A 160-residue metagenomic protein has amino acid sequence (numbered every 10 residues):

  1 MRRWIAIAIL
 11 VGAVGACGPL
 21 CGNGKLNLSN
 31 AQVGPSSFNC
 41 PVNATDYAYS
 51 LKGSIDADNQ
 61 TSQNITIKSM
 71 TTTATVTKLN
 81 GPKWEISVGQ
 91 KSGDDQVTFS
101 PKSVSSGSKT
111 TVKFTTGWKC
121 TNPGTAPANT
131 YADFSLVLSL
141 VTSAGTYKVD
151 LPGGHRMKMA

Functional and structural regions predicted by a protein language model:
M1-C17: Sec-dependent bacterial lipoprotein signal peptides
G18-G22: Bacterial signal peptide processing site
N23-Y47: Post-signal peptide N-terminal segment of mature Sec-exported envelope proteins
N30-A31, G117-A160: Surface-exposed edge beta-strand/loop patches
Q32-G34, T45-S54, Y131-F134: Short, solvent-exposed loop/turn segments enriched in Ser/Thr/Gly
I55-N64: Asparagine-centered strand-capping/turn motif at beta-strand->loop junctions
I65-P82: Short acidic, flexible loop segments centered on an aromatic residue
Q90-L136: Short, solvent-exposed, Trp/other aromatic-anchored flexible loops in extracytoplasmic proteins
